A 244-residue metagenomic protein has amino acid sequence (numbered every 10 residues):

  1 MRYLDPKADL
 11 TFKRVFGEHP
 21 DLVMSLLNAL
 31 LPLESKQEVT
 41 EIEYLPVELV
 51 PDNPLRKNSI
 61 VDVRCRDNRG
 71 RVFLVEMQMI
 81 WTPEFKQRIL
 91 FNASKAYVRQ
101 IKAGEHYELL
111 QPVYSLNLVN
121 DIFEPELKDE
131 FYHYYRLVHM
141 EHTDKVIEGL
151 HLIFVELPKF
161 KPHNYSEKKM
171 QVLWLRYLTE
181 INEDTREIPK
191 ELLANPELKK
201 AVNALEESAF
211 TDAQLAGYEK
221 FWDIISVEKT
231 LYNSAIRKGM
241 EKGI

Functional and structural regions predicted by a protein language model:
M1-I244: Elongated, amphipathic alpha-helical interaction scaffolds
